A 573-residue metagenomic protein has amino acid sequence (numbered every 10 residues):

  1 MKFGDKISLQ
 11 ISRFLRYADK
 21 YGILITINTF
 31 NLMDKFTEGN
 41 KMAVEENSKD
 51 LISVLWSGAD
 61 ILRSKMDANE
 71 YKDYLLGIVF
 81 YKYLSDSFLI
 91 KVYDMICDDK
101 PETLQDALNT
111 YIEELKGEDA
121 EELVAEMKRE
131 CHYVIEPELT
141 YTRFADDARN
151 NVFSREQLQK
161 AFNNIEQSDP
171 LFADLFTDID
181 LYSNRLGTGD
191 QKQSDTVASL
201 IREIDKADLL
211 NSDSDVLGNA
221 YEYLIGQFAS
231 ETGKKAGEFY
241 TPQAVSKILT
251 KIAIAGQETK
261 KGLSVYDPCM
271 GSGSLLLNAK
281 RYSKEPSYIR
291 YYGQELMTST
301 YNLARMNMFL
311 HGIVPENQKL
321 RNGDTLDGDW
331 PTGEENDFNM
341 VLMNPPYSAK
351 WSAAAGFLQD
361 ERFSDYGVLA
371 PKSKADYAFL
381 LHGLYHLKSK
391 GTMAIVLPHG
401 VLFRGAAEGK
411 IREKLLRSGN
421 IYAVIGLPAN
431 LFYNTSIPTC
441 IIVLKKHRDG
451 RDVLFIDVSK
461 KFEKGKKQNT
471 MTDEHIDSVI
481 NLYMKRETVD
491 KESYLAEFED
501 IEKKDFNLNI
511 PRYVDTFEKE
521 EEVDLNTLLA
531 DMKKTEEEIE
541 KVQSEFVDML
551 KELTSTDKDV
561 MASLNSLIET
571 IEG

Functional and structural regions predicted by a protein language model:
F3-A253, E316-T325, G426-A429, R451-S459 (+1 more regions): Non-catalytic, mostly N-terminal accessory regions of nucleic-acid modification and defense proteins
V54, I61, D67-Y83, P371-L444: Conserved Class I SAM-dependent methyltransferase catalytic core
I61, E203, A207, Y223 (+12 more regions): Conserved, well-folded catalytic cores of nucleic-acid-processing and energy-transducing macromolecular machines
Y81, T298, L326-D327, Y347-A349 (+4 more regions): Conserved nucleotide-binding/hydrolysis micro-motifs of P-loop NTPases
D190, L210, G293-M297, M340 (+6 more regions): Hydrophobic alpha-helical scaffolding
E231, E238, W330-G333, L384-H386 (+1 more regions): Replace "in large, NTP-powered and nucleic-acid-processing enzymes" with "in large, NTP-powered factors and other
K235-M343, S348-F357, F363-Y366, A378 (+2 more regions): Conserved S-adenosyl-L-methionine
I441, K445-D477: Conserved P-loop NTPase
